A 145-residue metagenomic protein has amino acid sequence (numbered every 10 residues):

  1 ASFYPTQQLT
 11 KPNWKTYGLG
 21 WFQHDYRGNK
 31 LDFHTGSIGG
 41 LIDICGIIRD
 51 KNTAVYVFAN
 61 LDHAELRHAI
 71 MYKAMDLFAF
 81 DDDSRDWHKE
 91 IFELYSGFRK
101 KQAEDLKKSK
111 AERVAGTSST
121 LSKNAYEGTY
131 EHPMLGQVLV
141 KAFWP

Functional and structural regions predicted by a protein language model:
A1-P145: Catalytic loop of the DD-peptidase/beta-lactamase superfamily, centered on the K-T-G motif and neighboring
